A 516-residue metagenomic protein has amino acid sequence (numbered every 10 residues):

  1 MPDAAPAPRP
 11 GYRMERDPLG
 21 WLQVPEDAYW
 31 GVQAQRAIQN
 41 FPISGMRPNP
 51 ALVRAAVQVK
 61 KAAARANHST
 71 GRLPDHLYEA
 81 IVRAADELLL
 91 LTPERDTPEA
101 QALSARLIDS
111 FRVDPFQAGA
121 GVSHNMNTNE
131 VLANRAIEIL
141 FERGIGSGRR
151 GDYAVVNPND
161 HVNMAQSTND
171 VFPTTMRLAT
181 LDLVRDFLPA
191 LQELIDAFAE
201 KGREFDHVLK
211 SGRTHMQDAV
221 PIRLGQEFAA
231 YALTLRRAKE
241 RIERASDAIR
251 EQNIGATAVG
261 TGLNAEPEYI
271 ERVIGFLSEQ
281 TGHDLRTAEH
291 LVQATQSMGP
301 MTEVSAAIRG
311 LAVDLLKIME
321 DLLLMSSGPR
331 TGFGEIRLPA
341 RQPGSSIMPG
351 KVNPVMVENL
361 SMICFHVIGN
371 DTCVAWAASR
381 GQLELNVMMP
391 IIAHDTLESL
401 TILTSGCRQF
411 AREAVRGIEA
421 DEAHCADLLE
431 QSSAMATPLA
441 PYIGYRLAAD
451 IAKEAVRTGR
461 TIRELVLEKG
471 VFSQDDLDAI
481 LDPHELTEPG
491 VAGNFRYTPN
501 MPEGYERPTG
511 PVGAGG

Functional and structural regions predicted by a protein language model:
P2-G516: Conserved, well-structured ligand/cofactor-binding cores
